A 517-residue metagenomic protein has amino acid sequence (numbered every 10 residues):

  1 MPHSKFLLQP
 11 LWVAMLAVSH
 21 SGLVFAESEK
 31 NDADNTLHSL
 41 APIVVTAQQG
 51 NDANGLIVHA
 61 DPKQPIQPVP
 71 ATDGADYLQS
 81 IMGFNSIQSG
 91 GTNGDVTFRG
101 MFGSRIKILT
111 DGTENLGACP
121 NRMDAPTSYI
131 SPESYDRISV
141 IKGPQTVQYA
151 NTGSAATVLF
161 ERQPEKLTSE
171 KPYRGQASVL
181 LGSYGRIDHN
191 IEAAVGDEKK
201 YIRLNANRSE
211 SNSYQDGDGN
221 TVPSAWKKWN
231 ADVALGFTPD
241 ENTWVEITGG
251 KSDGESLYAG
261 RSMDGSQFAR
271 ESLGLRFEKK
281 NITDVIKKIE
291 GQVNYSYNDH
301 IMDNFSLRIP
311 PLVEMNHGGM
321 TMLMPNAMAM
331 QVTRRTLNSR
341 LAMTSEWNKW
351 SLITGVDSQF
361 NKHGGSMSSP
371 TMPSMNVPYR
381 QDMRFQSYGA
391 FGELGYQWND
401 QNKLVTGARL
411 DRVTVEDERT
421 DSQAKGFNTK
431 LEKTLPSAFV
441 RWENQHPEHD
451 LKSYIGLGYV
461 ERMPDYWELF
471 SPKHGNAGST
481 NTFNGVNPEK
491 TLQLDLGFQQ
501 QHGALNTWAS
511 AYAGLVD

Functional and structural regions predicted by a protein language model:
L37-A75, D95, D232: N-terminal periplasmic "start-of-domain" segments of outer-membrane beta-barrel proteins
P65, T72-Y77, G94-T97, I106-L109 (+4 more regions): N-terminal periplasmic accessory domains that precede and gate Gram-negative outer-membrane beta-barrel machines
Q67, T127, L181-S183, A194-G196 (+8 more regions): Replace "Gram-negative outer membrane beta-barrel proteins" with "bacterial and organellar outer membrane beta-barrel
E114-K142: Short acidic/polar hinge/loop motifs at secondary-structure boundaries that mediate gating or recognition
T146, L159-E161, K166-L167, Y184-I187 (+1 more regions): Periplasmic-side early beta-strands and strand-to-turn transitions of outer-membrane beta-barrels
A177-L181, L204-R208, I247-K251, G291-Y297 (+6 more regions): Transmembrane beta-barrel strands of outer-membrane/channel proteins
S211, G217-D218, V222-W226, N242-I289 (+4 more regions): Flexible loop and strand-edge segments within Gram-negative outer membrane beta-barrel domains
D253-E255, Y297-D299, G364-S369, R412-Q423 (+4 more regions): Surface-exposed extracellular loop regions of Gram-negative outer-membrane beta-barrel proteins, predominantly
